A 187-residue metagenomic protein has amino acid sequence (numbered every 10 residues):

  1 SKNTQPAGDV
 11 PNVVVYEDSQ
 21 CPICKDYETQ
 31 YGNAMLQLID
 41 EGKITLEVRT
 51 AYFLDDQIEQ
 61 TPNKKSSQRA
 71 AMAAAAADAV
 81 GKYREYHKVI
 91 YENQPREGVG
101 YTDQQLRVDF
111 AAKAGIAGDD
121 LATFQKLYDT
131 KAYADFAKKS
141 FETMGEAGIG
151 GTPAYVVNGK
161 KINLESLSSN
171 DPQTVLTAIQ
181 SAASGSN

Functional and structural regions predicted by a protein language model:
S1-V13: A short beta-strand-turn-helix
A7-G8, I39-E41, E146-G150: Extracellular/periplasmic catalytic domains that process cell-envelope and extracellular macromolecules
V14-V15, T45-R49, A154-V156: Structural recognition of the beta-strand scaffold that forms the well-ordered cores of secreted hydrolase catalytic
E17-Q20, G151: Short pre-active-site segment immediately N-terminal to redox-active cysteine/selenocysteine motifs in thiol-based
K25-Q104: Structural alpha/beta surface segment adjacent to cysteine/selenocysteine redox centers across thiol/disulfide enzymes
D26, Q30, A34, Q68-M72 (+8 more regions): Extracytoplasmic/secreted proteins, especially bacterial periplasmic and envelope-associated proteins
A112-N187: C-terminal cap of thioredoxin/glutaredoxin-like
